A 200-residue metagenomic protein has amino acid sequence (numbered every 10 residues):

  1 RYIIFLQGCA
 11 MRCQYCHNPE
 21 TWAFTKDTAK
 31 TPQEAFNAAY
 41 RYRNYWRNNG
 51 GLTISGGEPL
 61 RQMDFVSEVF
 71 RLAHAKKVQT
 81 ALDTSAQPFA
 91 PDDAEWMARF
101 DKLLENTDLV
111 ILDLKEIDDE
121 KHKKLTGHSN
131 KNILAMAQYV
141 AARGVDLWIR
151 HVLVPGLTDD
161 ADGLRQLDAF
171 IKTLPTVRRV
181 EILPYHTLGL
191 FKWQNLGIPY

Functional and structural regions predicted by a protein language model:
R1-K30: Canonical Radical SAM [4Fe-4S] cluster-binding loop centered on the CxxxCxxC motif and its immediate flanking residues
Y15, M63-D64, L196: Residue-level recognition of conserved structural "scaffold" positions that shape functional pockets and channels
P19, Q194-Y200: Short glycine/proline- and charge-enriched loop/turn segments that cap or connect secondary-structure elements
F36-N44, N48-G51, L60-L188: Conserved AdoMet/S-adenosylmethionine-binding subsite of the radical SAM
T187-N195: Class I S-adenosyl-L-methionine
